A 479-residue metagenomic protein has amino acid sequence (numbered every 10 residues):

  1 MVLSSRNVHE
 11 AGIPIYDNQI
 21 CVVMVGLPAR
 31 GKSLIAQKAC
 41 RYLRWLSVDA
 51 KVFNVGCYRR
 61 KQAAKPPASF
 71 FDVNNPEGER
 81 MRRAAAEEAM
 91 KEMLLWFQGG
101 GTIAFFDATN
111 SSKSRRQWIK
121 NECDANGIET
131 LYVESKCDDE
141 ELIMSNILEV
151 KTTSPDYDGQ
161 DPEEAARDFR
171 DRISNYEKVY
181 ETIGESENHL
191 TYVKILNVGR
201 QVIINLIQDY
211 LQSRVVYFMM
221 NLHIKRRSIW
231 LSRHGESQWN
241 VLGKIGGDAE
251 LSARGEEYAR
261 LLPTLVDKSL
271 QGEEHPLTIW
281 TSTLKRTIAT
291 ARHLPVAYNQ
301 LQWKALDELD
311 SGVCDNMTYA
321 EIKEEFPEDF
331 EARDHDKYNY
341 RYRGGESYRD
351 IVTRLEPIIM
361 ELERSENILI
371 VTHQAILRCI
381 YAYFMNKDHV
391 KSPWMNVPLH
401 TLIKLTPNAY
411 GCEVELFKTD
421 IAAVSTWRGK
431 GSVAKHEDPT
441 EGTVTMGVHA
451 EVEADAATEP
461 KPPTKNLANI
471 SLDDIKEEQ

Functional and structural regions predicted by a protein language model:
M1-C21, L46-D49, Y58, H223: Extreme N-terminal, non-catalytic leader segments that precede Walker-type/kinase nucleotide-binding cores
V8-Y16, E122-A125, F169-W230: NTP-dependent small-molecule kinase module
M24, I370: Hydrophobic anchor at the beta1->P-loop junction of P-loop NTPases
P28: The conserved Walker
S33-L94, G100-G101, R115, D139-M144: Conserved substrate/cofactor phosphate-moiety recognition/catalytic segment in nucleotide-dependent phosphotransferases
I35, T290, I376: Hydrophobic positions on the alpha1 helix immediately C-terminal to the Walker A/P-loop
A68-E79, C123-T182: A glycine- and Lys/Arg-enriched "phosphate-lid" helix/loop adjacent to the NTP-binding pocket of small-molecule kinases
A108, K113-Q117, N121-E122, E129-K151 (+9 more regions): Phosphate-coordination/substrate-recognition cap region in phosphate-metabolizing enzymes
